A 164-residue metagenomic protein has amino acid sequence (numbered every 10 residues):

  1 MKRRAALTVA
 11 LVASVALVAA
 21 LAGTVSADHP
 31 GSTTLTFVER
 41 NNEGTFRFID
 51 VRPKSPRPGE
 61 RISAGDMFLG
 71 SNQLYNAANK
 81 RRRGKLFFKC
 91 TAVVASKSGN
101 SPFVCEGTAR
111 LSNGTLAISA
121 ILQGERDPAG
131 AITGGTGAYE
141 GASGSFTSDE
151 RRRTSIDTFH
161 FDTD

Functional and structural regions predicted by a protein language model:
M1-A10: Bacterial N-terminal signal peptides that target proteins for export
M1-K2, V15, V38, T45: Intrinsically disordered, low-complexity sequence elements enriched in Ser/Thr/Gly/Pro
V9-A20: Bacterial N-terminal signal peptides
V18-S32: C-terminal region of N-terminal signal peptides and the immediate post-cleavage residues of exported proteins
D28-D164: Beta-strand-enriched cores of mature, soluble protein domains
